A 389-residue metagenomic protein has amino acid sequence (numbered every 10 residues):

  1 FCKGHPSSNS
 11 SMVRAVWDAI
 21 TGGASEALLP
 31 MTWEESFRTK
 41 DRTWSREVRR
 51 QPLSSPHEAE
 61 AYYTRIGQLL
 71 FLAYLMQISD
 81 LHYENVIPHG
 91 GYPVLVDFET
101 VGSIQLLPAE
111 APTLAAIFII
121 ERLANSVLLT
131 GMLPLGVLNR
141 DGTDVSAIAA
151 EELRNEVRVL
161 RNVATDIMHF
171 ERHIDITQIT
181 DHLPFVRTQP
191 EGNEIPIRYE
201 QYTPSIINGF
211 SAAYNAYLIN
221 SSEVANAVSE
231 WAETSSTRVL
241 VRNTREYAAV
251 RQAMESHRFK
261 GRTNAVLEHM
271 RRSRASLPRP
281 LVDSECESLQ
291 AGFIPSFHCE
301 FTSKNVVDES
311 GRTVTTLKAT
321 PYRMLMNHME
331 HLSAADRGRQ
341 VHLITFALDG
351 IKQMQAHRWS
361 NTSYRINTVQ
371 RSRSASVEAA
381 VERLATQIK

Functional and structural regions predicted by a protein language model:
F1-I78, Y92-V94, L325: Conserved ATP-binding subdomain of kinase catalytic cores across diverse folds
F1-S11, H89, P93-V94, R122 (+2 more regions): Regulatory N- and C-terminal appendages and interdomain linkers associated with kinase/kinase-like NTP transferase
E47, Q51-E156: Conserved kinase catalytic-core segment
